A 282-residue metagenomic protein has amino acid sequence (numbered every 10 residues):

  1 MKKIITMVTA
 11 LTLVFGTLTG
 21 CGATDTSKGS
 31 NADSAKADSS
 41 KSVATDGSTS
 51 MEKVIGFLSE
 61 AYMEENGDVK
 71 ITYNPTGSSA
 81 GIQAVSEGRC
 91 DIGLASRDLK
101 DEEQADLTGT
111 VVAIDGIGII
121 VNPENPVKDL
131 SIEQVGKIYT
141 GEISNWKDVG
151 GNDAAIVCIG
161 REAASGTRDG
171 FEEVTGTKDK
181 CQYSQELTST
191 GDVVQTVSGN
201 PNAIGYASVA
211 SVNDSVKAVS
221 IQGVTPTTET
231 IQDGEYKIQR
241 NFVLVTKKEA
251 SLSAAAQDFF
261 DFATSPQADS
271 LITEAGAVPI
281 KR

Functional and structural regions predicted by a protein language model:
M1-V8: Bacterial N-terminal signal peptides that target proteins for export
I4, G22-C90, L94-R282: Exported/periplasmic ABC-transporter solute-binding proteins
L11-T12: Repetitive helical segments and hydrophobic/amphipathic motifs
G16-G20: C-terminal motif of bacterial Sec signal peptides marking the signal peptidase cleavage site
